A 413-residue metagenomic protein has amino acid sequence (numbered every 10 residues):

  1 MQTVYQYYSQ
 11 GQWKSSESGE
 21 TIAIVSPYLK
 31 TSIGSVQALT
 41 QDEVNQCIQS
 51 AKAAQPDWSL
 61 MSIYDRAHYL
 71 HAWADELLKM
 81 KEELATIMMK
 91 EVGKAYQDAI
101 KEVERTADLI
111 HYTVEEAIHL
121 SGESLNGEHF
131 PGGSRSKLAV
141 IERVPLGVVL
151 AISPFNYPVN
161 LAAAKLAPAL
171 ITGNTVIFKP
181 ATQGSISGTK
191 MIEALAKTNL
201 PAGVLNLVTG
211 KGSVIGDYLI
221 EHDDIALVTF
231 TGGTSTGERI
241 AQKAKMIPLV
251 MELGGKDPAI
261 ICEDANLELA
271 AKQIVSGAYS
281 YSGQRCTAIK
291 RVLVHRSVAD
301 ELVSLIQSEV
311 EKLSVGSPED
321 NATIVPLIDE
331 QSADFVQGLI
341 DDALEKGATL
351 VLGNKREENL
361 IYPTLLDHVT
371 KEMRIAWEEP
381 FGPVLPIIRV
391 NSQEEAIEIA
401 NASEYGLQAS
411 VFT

Functional and structural regions predicted by a protein language model:
M1-K137, K312: N-terminal Rossmann-like NAD(P)+-binding subdomain of aldehyde/semialdehyde dehydrogenases
K30, R66, M88, G173 (+8 more regions): Residue-level signal for inorganic ion chemistry
T31-S35, I225, S314, I340 (+2 more regions): Conserved C-terminal structural/oligomerization subdomain of aldehyde/semialdehyde dehydrogenase
I33-L39, A54-L60, L150-A151, A259-C262 (+5 more regions): Short, well-ordered beta-strand elements within core beta-sheets of diverse protein domains
E43, V214-I215, E395: Short acidic active-site motifs
K52-Q55, S59, A74-K81, A85 (+14 more regions): Structural signal for hydrophobic packing residues in well-ordered secondary-structure cores of soluble enzyme domains
L125-L269, N321, V390: Rossmann-like NAD(P) dinucleotide-binding subdomain of oxidoreductase/dehydrogenase enzymes
S235-T370, Q393-E394, I399: ALDH superfamily catalytic-core signature
